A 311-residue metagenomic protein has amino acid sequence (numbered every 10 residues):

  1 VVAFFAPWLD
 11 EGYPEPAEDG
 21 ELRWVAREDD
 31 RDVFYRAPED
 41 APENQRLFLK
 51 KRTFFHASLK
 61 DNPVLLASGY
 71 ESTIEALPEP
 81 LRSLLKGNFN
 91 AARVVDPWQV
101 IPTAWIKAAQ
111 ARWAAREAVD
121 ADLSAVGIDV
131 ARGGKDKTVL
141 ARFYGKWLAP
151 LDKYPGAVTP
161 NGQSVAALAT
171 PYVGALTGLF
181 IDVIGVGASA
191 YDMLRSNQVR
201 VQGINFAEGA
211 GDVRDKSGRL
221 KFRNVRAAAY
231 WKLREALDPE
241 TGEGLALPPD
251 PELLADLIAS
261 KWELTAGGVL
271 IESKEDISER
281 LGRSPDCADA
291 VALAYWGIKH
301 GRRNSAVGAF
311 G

Functional and structural regions predicted by a protein language model:
V1-N62, A190-V201: ASCE P-loop NTPase helicase motor core
A57, L85-K86, L233, A290: A residue-level signal for conserved active-site and pocket-lining positions in enzyme catalytic cores
S58, D129-A131, I184, A207: Anionic group-transfer/hydrolysis microenvironments
S58-I128, R142, G267: ATPase catalytic-site recognition across NTP-hydrolyzing enzymes
T103-E117, A167-A175, R303-G311: C-terminal regions of RecA-like/P-loop NTPase motor modules
R132-V139: Short, flexible loop/turn motifs enriched in small residues
Y144-L270, G308-G311: Mg2+-dependent endonuclease catalytic cores in nucleic-acid-processing enzymes, primarily RNase H-like
L254, I258-E275, L281-G311: Acidic two-metal-ion nuclease catalytic site recognized across multiple nuclease folds, prominently DnaQ/RNase D-T
